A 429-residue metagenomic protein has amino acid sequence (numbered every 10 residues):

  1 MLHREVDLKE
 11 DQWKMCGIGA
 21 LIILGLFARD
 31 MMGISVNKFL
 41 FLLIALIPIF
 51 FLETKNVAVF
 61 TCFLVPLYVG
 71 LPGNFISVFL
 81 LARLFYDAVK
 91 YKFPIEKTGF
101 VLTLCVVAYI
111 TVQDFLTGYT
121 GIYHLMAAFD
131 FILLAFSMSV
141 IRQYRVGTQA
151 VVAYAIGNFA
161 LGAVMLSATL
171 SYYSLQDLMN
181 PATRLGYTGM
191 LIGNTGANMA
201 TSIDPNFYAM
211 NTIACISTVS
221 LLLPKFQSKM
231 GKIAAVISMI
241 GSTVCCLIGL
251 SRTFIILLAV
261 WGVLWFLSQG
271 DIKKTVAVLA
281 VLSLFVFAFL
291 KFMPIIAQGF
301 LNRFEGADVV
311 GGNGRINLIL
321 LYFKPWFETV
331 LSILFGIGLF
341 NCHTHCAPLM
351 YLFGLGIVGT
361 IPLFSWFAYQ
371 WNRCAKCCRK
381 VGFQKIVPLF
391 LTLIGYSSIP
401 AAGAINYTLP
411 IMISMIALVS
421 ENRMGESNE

Functional and structural regions predicted by a protein language model:
M1-W13, K380, S414-E429: A juxtamembrane structural motif centered on a specific transmembrane helix
L21-I23, P48-L133, L391-S397: N-terminal hydrophobic segments of proteins, predominantly signal-anchor/transmembrane helices of inner/organellar
D30-V36, Y68-S77, Y119-A127, I203-A209 (+3 more regions): Helix-loop-helix junctions and helix-breaking kinks within/between transmembrane helices of multi-pass membrane
I95-V106, A128-F129, S137-S171, L175-L178 (+1 more regions): Interfacial loop-to-transmembrane-helix boundary motif in multi-pass membrane proteins
Q149-N180, S202-G249, I255-L267: Alpha-helical transmembrane segments of multi-pass inner-membrane proteins
V263, K385-Y396, G403-E429: Transmembrane alpha-helices of multi-pass inner-membrane enzymes
V286-L320: Flexible juxtamembrane loops connecting transmembrane helices in multi-pass membrane enzymes that build or modify
V309-H343, P348, L355-P362: TM-adjacent membrane-interface loops and short helices in multi-pass inner/ER membrane proteins
